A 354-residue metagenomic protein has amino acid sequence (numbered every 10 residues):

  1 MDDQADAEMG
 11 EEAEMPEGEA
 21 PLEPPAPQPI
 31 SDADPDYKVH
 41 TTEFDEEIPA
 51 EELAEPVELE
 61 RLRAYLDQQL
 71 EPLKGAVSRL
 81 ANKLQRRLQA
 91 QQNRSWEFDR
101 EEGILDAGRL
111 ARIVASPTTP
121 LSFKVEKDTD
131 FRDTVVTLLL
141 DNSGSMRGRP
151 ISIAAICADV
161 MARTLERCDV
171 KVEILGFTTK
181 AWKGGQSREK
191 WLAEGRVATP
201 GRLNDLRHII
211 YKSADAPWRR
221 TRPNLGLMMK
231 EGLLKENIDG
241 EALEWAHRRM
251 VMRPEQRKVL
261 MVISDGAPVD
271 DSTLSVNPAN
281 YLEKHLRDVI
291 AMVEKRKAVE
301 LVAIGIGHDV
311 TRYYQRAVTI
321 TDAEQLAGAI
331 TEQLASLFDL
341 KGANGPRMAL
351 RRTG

Functional and structural regions predicted by a protein language model:
D3-G354: Acidic, glycine-rich A-domain
